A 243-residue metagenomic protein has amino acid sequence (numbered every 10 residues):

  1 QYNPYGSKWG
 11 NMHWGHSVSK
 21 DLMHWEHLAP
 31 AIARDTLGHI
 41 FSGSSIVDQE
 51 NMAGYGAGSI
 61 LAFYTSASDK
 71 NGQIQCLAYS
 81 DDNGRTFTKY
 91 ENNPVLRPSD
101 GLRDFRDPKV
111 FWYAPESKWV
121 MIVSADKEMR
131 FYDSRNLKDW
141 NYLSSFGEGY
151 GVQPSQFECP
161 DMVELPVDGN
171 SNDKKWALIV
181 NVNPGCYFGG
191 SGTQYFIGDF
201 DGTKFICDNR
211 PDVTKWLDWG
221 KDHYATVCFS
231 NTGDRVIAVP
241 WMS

Functional and structural regions predicted by a protein language model:
Q1-P108, W112-E158, E164-W219, G233-D234 (+1 more regions): Beta-rich carbohydrate-recognition and catalytic domains
V110, T226-V227: Short, surface-exposed beta-strand/loop micro-motifs that present aromatic residues
F229-N231: Carbohydrate-binding surfaces of carbohydrate-active enzymes
